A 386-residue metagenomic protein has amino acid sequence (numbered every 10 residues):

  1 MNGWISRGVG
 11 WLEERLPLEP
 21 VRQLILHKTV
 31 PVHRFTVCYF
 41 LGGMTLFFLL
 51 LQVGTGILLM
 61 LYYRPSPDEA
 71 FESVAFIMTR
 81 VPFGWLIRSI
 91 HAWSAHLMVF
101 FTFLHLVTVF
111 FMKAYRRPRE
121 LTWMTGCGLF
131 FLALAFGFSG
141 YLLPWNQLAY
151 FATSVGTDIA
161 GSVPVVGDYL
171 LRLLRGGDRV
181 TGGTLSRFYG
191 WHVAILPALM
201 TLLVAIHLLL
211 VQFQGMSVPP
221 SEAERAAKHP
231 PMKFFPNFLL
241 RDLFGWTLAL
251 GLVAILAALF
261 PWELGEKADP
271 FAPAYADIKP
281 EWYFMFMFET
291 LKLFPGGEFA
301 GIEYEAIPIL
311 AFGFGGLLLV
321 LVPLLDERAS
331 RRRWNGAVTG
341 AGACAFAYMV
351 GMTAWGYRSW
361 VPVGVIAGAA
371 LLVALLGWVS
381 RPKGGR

Functional and structural regions predicted by a protein language model:
M1-L293, A306-R386: Membrane-embedded alpha-helical bundles that constitute the cytochrome b-like, heme-associated redox core of multi-pass
G301-Y304: Interfacial loop-to-helix junctions that mark the boundaries of transmembrane helices in multi-pass membrane
